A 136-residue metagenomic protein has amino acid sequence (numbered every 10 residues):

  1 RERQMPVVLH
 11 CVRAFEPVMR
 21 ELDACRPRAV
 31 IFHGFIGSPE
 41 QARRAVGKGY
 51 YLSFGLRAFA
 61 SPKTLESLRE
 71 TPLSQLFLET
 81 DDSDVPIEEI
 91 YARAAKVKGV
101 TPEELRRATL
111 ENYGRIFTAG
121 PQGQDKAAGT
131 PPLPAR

Functional and structural regions predicted by a protein language model:
R1-K48, F59, E66, G99-E103 (+2 more regions): Divalent metal-binding pocket/active-site signature
R3, Y91-R136: Mid-to-C-terminal alpha-helical segments outside catalytic/metal-binding sites
L9, F32, S53-L56, L78-T80: Thr-Gly-centered strand-to-loop micro-motif
V12, Y51, S83: Catalytic metal-binding/acid-base residues of hydrolase active sites
R26, L73-S74: Acidic, glycine-centered active-site loop in nucleotide-sugar glycosyltransferases
F35-I36, L56-A60, D81-D84: Short, acidic/turn-prone active-site loops that include or flank metal/cofactor- and phosphate-binding residues
K63-L73: Short amphipathic alpha-helices and their capping/turn segments at secondary-structure boundaries
S74-P86: Short acidic/histidine-rich active-site segments
